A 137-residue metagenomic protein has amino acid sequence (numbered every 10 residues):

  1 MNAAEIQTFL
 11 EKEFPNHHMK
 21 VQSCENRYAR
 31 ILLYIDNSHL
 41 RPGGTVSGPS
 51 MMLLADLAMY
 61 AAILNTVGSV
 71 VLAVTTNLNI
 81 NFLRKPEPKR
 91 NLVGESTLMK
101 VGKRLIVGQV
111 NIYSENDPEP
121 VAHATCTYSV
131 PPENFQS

Functional and structural regions predicted by a protein language model:
M1-L32, D36-S38: Non-catalytic linker/capping segments at the edges of enzyme domains
E13, R27, L72-V74, P88-R90 (+2 more regions): Residue-level preference for beta-strand/loop junctions
N16, T75-N77, V107: Short coil/loop residues immediately preceding or within conserved phosphate-binding loops of NTP-utilizing enzyme
S38-L54: A conserved, well-ordered hydrophobic junction motif at loop->secondary-structure transitions
P49-S69: Active-site helix/loop of acyl-thioester processing domains in fatty-acid/polyketide metabolism, spanning hotdog-fold
A62-V93: Hydrophobic beta-strand-centered segment that forms part of the acyl-chain substrate-binding groove
P86-P88, T97-S137: HotDog/MaoC-like acyl-thioester-processing domains
